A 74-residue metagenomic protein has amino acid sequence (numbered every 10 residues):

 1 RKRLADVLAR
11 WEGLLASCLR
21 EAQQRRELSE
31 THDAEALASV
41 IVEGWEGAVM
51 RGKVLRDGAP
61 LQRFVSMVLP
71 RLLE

Functional and structural regions predicted by a protein language model:
R1-E12, A38: Amphipathic, non-transmembrane alpha-helical scaffold segments
A9-R25, T31, E35, G44 (+1 more regions): C-terminal peripheral helix-coil segments that are non-catalytic and often amphipathic
